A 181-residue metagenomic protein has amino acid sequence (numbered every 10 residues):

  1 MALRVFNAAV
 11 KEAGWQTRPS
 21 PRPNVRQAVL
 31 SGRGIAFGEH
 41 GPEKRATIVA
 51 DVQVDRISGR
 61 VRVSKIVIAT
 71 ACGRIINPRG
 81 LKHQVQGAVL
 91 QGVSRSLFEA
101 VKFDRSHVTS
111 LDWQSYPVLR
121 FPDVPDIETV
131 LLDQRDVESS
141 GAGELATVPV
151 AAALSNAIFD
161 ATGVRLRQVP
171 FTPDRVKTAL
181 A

Functional and structural regions predicted by a protein language model:
M1-A181: Cofactor-binding beta-sheet edge motifs in enzyme active sites
